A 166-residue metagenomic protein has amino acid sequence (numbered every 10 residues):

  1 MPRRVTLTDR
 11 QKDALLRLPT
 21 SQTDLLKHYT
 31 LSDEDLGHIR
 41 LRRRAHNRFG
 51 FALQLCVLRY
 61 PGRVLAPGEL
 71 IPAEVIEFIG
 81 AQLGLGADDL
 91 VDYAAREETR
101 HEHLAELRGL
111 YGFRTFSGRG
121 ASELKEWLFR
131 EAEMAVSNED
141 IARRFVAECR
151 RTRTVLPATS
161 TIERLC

Functional and structural regions predicted by a protein language model:
P2-C166: Long amphipathic alpha-helical coiled-coil/heptad-repeat bundle
